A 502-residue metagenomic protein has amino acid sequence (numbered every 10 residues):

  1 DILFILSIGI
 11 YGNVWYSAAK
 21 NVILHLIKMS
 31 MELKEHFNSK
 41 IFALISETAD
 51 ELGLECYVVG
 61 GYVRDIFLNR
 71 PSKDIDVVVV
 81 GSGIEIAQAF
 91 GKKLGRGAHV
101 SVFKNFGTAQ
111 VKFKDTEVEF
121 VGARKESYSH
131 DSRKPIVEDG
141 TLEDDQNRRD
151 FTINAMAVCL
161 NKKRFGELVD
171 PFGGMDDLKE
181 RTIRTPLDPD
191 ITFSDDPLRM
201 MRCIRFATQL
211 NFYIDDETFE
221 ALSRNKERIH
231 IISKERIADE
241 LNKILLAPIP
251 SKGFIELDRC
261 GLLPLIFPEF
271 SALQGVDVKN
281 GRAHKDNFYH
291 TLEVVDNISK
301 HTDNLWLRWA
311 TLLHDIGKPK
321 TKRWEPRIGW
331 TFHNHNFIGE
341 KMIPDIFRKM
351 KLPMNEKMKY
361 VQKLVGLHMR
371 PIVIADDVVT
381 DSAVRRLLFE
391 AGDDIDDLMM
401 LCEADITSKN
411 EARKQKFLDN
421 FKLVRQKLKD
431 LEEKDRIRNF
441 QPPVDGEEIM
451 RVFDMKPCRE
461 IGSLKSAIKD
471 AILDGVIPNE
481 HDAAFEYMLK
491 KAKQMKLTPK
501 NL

Functional and structural regions predicted by a protein language model:
I2-S17, N21-L502: Catalytic cores of the polymerase beta-like nucleotidyltransferase superfamily and closely associated nucleotide
